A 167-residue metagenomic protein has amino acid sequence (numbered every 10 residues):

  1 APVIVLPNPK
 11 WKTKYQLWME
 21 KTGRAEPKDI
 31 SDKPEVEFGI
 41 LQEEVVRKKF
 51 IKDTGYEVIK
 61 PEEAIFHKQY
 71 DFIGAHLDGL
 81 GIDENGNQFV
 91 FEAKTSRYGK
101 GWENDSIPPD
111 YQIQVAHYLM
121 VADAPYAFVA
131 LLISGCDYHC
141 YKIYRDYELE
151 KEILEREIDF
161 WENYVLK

Functional and structural regions predicted by a protein language model:
A1-L41: Charged, glycine-rich intrinsically disordered N-terminal tails and low-complexity linkers that flank
V36, K52-V165: Nucleic-acid nuclease catalytic cores
F38-Q42, V46, L149: Short amphipathic alpha-helical segments
